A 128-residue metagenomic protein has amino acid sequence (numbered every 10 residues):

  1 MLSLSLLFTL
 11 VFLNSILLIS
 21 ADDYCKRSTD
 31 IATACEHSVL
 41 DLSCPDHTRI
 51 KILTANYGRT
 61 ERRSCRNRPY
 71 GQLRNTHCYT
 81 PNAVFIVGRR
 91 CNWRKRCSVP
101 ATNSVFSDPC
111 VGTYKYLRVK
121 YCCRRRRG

Functional and structural regions predicted by a protein language model:
L2-I86, N92-R96, N103-G128: Extracellular, modular beta-sheet/disulfide-rich ectodomains of secreted and cell-surface proteins
